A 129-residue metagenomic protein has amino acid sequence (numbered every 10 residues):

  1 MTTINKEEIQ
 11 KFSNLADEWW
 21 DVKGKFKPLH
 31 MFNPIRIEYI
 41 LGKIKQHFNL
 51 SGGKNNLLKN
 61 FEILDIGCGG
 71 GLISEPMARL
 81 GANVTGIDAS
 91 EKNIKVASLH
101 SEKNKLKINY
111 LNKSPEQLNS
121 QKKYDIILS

Functional and structural regions predicted by a protein language model:
M1-F26: N-terminal, positively charged/glycine-rich alpha-helical extensions of SAM-dependent methyltransferases
M31-K59: Conserved alpha-helix/loop element of class I SAM-dependent methyltransferases that forms part of the SAM/SAH-binding
K59-G67: Conserved class I S-adenosyl-L-methionine
L64, L72-Q117: Class I SAM-dependent methyltransferase SAM/SAH-binding core
S120-K122: Glycine-rich phosphate-binding loop signature in dinucleotide/nucleotide-binding domains
D125: Conserved acidic residues
L128: A conserved beta-strand element that flanks and buttresses the S-adenosyl-L-methionine
